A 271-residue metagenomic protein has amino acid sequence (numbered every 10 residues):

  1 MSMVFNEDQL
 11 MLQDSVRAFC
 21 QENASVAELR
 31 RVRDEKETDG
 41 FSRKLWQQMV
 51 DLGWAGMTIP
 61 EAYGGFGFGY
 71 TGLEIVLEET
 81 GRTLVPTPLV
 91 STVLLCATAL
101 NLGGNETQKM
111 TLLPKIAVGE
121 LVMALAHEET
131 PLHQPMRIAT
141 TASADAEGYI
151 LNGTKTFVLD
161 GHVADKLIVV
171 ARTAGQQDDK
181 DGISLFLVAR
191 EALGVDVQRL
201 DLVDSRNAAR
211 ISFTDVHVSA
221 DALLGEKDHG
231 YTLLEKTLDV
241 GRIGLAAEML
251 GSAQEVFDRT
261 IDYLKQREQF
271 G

Functional and structural regions predicted by a protein language model:
M1-V90, T111, K115, I261: Amphipathic, small/basic residue-rich leader segments at the start of a protein or domain
S2-L12, R82, V195-G271: Glycine-rich beta->alpha junctions and the first turn(s) of the following alpha-helix
Q9, C20, V76, N105 (+5 more regions): Residue-level signal for inorganic ion chemistry
G67-E79, Q134-I138, V188, S212 (+1 more regions): Structural signature of FAD isoalloxazine-binding scaffolds in flavoprotein oxidoreductases
T87-T107: N-terminal glycine-rich flavin-associated loop
G119-T130: A short, Trp-centered hydrophobic/proline-enriched beta-strand micro-motif
A126, N152-D196: A short core secondary-structure module
T140-S143: A structural signal for short hydrophobic beta-strand segments in well-ordered beta-sheet cores
